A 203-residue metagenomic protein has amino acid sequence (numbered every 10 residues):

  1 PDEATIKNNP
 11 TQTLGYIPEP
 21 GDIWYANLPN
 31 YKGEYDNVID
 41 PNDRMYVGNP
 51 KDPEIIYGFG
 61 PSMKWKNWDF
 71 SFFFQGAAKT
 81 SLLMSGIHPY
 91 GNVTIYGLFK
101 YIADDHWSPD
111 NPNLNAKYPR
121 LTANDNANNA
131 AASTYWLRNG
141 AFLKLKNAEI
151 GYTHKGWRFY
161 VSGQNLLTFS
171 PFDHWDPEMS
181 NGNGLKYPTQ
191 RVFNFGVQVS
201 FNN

Functional and structural regions predicted by a protein language model:
P1, I6, N111-K117, A130 (+1 more regions): C-terminal beta-signal and terminal closure region of outer-membrane beta-barrel proteins
P1-N49: Conserved small-residue
A4, N8, Y16, Y25 (+1 more regions): Extracytoplasmic gating/loop element in the C-terminal half of outer-membrane beta-barrel translocons and assembly
V38-V47, D52, F99, A103-D105 (+2 more regions): Extracytoplasmic loops and strand-loop junctions of Gram-negative outer membrane beta-barrel proteins
P53-Y57, L137, A141-K146, T189-F193: Residues that define the transmembrane beta-barrel architecture of outer-membrane proteins
W65-N67, G76-T80, N147, G163-S170 (+1 more regions): Transmembrane beta-strands of outer-membrane beta-barrel pores
N67-F70, G156-W157: Repeated loop/turn-to-beta-strand initiation elements of outer-membrane beta-barrel proteins
F72, F159-V161, V197: Membrane-embedded beta-strand positions of outer-membrane beta-barrel proteins
